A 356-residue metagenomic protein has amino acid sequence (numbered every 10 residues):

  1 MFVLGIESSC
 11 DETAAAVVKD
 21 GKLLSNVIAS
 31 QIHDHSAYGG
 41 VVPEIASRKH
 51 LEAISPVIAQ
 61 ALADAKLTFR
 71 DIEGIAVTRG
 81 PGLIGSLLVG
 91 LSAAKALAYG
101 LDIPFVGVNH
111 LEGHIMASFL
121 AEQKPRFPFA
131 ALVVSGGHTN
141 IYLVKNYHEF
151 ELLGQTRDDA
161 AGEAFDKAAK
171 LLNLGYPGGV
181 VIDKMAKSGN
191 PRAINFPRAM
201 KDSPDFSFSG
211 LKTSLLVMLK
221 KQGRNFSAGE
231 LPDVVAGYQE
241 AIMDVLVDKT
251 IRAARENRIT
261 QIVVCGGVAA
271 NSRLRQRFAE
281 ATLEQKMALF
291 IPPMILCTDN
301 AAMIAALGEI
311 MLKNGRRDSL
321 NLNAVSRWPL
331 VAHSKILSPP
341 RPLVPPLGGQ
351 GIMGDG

Functional and structural regions predicted by a protein language model:
F2-P81, H110, H114: N-terminal beta-alpha supersecondary unit
T13-V18, A131, T139-L143: Short beta-strand scaffold segments in enzyme catalytic cores
N26, K184-I262, N271-Q285, L312-G315 (+2 more regions): A contiguous, well-structured pocket-lining segment that forms one wall/lid of small-molecule binding clefts in soluble
G107-A130: Conserved phosphate-binding catalytic cores of ATP/NTP-utilizing and phosphoryl-transfer enzymes
G107-V108, I262, F278-I304: Conserved phosphate-binding/catalytic loops in two-lobed NTP-binding clefts
Q123, N146-S188, T213, V217-Q222: Glycine-rich phosphate-binding loop plus the immediately following alpha-helix
P292-L330: Glycine-rich phosphate-binding/hydrolytic loop that grips phosphoryl groups
G348-D355: Glycine-biased, low-complexity coil/linker segments
